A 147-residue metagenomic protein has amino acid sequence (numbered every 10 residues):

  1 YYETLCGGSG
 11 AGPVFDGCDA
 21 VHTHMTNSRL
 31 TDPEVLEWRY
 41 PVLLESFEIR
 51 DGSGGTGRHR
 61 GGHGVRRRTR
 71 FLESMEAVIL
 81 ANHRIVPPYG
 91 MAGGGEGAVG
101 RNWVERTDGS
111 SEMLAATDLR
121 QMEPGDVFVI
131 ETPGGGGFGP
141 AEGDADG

Functional and structural regions predicted by a protein language model:
Y1-G147: Glycine/proline-enriched, intrinsically flexible loops and inter-domain linkers
